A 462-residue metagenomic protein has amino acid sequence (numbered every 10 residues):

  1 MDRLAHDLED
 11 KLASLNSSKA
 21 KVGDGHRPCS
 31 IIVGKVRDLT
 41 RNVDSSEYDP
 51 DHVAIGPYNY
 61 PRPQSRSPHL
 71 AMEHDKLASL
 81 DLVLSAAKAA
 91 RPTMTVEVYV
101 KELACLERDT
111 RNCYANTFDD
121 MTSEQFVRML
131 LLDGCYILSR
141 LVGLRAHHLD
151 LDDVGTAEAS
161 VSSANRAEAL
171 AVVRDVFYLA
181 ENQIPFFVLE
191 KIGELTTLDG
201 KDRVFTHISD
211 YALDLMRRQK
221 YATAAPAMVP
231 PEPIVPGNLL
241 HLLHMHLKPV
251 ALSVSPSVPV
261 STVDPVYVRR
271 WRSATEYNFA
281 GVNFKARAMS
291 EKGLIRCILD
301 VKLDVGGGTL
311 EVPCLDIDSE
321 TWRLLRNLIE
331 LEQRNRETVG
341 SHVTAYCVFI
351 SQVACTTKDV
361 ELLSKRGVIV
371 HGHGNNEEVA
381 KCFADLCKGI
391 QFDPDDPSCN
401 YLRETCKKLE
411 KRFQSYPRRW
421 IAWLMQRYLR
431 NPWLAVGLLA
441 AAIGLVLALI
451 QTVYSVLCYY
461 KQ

Functional and structural regions predicted by a protein language model:
M1-V436, C458-Q462: Non-transmembrane
R427-Y428, A442, V446-Q462: C-terminal helix/juxtamembrane-tail motif
